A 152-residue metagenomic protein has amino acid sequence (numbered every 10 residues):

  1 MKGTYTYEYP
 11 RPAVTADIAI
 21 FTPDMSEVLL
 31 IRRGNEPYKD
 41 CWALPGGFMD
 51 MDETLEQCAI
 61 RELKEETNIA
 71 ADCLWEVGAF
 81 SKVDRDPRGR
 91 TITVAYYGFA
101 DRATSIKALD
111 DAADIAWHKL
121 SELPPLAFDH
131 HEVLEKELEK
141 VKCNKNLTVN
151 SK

Functional and structural regions predicted by a protein language model:
M1-D17: Acidic, metal-coordinating catalytic segment for phosphate/diphosphate chemistry, firing primarily on the Nudix
P10, E36, D84-D86: A short beta-turn/loop motif at secondary-structure boundaries
P12, W42, A116: Residues that recognize and position ribonucleotide moieties
V14, Y38, R90: Exposed loop/turn and edge beta-strand positions of beta-sandwich/beta-sheet ligand-binding modules
S26-I69, L147-K152: Conserved Nudix-box catalytic region and its N-terminal flanking loop in Nudix hydrolases and closely related
M49-C73, G78-K142: Unchanged
